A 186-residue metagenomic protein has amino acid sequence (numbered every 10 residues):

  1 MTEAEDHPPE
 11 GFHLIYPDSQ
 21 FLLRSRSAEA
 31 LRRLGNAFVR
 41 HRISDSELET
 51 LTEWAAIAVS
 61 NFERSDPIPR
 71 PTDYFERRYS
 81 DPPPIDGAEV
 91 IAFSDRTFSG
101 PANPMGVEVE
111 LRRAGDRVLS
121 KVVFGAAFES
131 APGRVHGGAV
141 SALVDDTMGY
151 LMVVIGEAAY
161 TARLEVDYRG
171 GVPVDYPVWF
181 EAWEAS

Functional and structural regions predicted by a protein language model:
T2-K121: Non-catalytic linker/capping segments at the edges of enzyme domains
S99-G100, S130, V174: Generic structural "secondary-structure junction" signal
R113-R117, V135-A158: Active-site helix/loop of acyl-thioester processing domains in fatty-acid/polyketide metabolism, spanning hotdog-fold
V122-F124, G170: Short, structured patches in soluble enzyme cores that scaffold and shape functional sites
F124-G138: Short histidine-centered catalytic/ligand-binding loop motif
A159-R163: Short, structured beta-strand/loop micro-motifs enriched in basic residues and often containing a Trp
V166-S186: Hydrophobic beta-sheet segments that form the core/acyl-binding groove of ACP/CoA-dependent acyl-chain-processing
